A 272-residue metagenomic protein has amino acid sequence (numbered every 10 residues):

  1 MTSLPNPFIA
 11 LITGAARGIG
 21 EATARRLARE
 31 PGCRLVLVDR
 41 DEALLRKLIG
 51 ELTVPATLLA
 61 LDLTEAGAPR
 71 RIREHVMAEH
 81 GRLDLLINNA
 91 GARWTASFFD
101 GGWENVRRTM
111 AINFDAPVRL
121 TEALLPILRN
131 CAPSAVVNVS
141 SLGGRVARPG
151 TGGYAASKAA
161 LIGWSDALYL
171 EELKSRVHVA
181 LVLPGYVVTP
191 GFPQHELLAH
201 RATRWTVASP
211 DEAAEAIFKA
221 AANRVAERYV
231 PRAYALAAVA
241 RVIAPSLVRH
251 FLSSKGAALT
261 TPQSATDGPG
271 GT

Functional and structural regions predicted by a protein language model:
A16-R17: Conserved glycine-rich cofactor-binding loop
P31-K47: Conserved glycine-rich Rossmann-like NAD(P)H-binding loop of the short-chain dehydrogenase/reductase
L52-G67: Rossmann-fold cofactor-recognition segment
S97-R107: Substrate-binding pocket helix/loop in short-chain dehydrogenase/reductase
T121, S157: Active-site helix of classical SDR
S141: Residue(s) in the substrate-gating loop at a strand-loop-helix junction that position the organic substrate next
L181, R201-A237: C-terminal helical subdomain
